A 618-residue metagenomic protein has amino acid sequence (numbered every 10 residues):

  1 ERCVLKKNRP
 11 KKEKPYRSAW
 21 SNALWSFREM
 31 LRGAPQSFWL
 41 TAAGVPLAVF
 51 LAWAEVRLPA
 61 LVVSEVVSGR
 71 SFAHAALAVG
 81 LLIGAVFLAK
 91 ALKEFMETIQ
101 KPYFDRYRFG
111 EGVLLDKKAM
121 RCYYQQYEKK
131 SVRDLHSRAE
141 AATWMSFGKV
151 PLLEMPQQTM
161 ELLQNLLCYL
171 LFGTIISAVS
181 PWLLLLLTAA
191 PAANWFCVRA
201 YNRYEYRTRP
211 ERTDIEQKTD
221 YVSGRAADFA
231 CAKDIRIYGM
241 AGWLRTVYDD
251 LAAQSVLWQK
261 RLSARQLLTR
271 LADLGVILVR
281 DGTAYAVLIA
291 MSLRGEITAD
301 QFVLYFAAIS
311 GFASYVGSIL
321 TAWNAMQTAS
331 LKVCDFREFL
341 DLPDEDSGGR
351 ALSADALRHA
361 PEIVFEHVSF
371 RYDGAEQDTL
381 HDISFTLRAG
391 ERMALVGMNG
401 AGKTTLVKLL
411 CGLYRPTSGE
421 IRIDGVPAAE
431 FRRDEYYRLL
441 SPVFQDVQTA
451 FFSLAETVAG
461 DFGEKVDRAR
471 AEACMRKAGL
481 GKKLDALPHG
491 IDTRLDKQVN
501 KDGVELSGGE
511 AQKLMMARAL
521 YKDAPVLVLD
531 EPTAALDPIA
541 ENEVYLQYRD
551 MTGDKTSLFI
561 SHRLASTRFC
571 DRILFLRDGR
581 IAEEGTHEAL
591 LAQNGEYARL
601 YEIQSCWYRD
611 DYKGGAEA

Functional and structural regions predicted by a protein language model:
E1-A52, F72-A78, M96, Q100 (+7 more regions): Membrane-integrated ABC transporters
L5-L24, D105-L153, I215-W258, S330-P343 (+2 more regions): Extended non-transmembrane interhelical loops and adjacent amphipathic helices of multipass membrane proteins
F38-F95, L166, F172-E205, V279-A286 (+2 more regions): Transmembrane helix-loop-helix hairpins at lipid-water interfaces of multipass membrane proteins, especially the type-1
H136, G481-A511, D523, W607-E617: ABC-fold ATPase nucleotide-binding domain signature/coupling loops
M240, A284, Y305-D341: Cytosolic ends of transmembrane helices, especially the final helix of ABC transmembrane type-1 domains
C411: Helix-to-loop junction immediately C-terminal to a conserved catalytic motif
R422, Y437, A455-K501, L546 (+1 more regions): ABC ATPase nucleotide-binding domain helical subdomain, centered on the C-loop/LSGGQ "ABC signature"
G490, L546, G553-D554, R563 (+1 more regions): C-terminal portion of ABC ATPase nucleotide-binding domains
